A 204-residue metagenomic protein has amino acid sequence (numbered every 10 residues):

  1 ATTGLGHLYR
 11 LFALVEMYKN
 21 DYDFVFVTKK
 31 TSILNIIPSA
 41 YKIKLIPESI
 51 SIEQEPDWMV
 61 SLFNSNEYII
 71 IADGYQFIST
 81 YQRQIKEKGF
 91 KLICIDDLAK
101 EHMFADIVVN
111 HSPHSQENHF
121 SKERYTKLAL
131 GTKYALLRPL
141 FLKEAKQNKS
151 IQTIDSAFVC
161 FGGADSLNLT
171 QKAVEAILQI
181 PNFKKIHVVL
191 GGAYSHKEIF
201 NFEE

Functional and structural regions predicted by a protein language model:
A1-L5, R10-M17, K29-R124, L128: Active-site and donor-binding regions of nucleotide-sugar-utilizing enzymes
K19-V25, Y41-K42, P181-I186: A generic structural motif
V25-F26, C94, V159, H187-V188: Structural beta-sheet core signal
Y68, I154-D155, K184: Nucleotide donor/acceptor-binding cores
F104-N168, H196: A nucleotide-sugar donor-handling region in carbohydrate enzymes
A164, I186-K197: Glycosyltransferase donor-sugar binding loop
L169-F183: Short hydrophobic signal-anchor/transmembrane segments that target glycosyltransferases and glycosylation machinery
I199-E204: Nucleotide-activated donor-binding/catalytic signature segment of Leloir-type glycosyltransferases, i.e., the conserved
